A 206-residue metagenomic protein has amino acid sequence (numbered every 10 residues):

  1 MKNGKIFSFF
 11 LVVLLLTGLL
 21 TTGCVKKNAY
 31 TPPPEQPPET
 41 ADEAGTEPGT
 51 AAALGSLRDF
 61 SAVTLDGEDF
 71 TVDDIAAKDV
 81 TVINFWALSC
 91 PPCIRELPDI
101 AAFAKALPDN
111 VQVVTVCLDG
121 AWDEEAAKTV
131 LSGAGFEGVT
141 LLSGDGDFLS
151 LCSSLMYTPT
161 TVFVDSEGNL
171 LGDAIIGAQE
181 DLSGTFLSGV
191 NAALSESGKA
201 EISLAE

Functional and structural regions predicted by a protein language model:
M1-F10: Bacterial N-terminal signal peptides that target proteins for export
G18-G23: C-terminal motif of bacterial Sec signal peptides marking the signal peptidase cleavage site
V25-D59, A76-A77, W122, K128-T129: N-proximal helix/coil linker or "cap" segments that precede and/or mark the start of modular domains
F60-T81, K105: A short beta-strand-turn-helix
T71-I94, V114: Short active-site neighborhood of thiol/selenol oxidoreductases, capturing the structured segment around
I94-A134, D145-S150: Structural microenvironment flanking redox-active thiols in thiol-disulfide oxidoreductases
T129-S166, I175: Short, internal strand/loop/helix patches that form the active-site neighborhood or redox-interaction surface
S166-E206: Thiol-/selenol-based redox modules, centered on thioredoxin-like and closely related oxidoreductase domains
